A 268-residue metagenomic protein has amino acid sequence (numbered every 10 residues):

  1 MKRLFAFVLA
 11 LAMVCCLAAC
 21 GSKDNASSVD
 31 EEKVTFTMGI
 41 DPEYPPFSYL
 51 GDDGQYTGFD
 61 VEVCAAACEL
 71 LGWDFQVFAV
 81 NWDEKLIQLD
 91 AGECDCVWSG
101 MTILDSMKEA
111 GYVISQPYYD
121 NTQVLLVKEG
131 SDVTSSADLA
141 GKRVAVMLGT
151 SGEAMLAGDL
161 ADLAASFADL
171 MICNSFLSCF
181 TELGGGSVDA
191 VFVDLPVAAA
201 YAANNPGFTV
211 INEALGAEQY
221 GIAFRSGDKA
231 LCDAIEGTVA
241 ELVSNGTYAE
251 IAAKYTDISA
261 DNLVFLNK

Functional and structural regions predicted by a protein language model:
S22-D24, D74, S151-M171, A203-I211 (+1 more regions): Ligand-binding clefts/hinges and TM-proximal coupling segments of bilobed small-molecule sensing domains
K23, V61-L70, G130-V133, A137 (+3 more regions): Extended ligand-binding regions for polar small-molecule ligands
A26-M101, A234, K254: Extracytoplasmic small-molecule ligand-binding "clamshell" domains of the periplasmic binding protein/Venus flytrap
P42, Y119-V127, L195, A199-A240 (+1 more regions): Periplasmic-binding protein-like
P42-P45, Y56-E69, M101-T102, T122-S178 (+2 more regions): Bilobed "Venus flytrap"/periplasmic-binding protein-like clamshell domains and structurally analogous long
V61, Q76-Q88, L170-G185, E218: Short helix-initiation/N-cap motifs at beta->coil->alpha
A65, E69, D74-D138, T209 (+1 more regions): Acidic, polar ligand-binding/catalytic clefts
E84-D90, G100-E109, M155-G158, T181-G216: A ligand-binding cleft/hinge motif common to bilobed small-molecule-binding domains
